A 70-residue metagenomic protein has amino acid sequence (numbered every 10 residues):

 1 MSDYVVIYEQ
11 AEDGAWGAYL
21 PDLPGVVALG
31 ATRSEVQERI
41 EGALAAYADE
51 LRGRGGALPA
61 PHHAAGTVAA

Functional and structural regions predicted by a protein language model:
M1-V6, S34, E38-A70: Short, charged, surface-exposed hinge/linker loops at domain edges that act as mobile lids or interdomain connectors
E9-L23: Short aromatic-glycine-(Arg/Gly/Cys) micro-motifs in beta-strand/loop hairpins
L23-V26, P61-H63: Intrinsically disordered, low-complexity segments enriched in proline/serine/threonine
P24-E35: A short, exposed loop/beta-hairpin motif centered on an aromatic-Gly-Thr core
